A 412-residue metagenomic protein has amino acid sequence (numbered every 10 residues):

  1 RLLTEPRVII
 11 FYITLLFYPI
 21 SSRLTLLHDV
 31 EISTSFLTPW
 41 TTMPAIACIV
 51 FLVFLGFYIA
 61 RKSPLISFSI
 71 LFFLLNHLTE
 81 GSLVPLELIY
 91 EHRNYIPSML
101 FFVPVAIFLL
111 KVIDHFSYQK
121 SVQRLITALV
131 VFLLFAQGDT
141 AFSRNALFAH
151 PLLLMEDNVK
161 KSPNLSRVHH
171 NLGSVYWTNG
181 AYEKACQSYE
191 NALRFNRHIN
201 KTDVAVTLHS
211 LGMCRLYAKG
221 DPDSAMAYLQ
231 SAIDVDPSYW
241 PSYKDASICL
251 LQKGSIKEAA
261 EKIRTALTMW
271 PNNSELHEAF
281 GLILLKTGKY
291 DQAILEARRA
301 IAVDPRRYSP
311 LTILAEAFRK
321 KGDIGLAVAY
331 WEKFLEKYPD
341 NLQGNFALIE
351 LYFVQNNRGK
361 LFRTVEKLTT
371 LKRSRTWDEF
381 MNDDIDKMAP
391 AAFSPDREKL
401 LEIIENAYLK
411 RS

Functional and structural regions predicted by a protein language model:
R1-A60, H77-S98, A106-D114, A136-R167: Membrane-interface amphipathic/re-entrant loop segments adjacent to transmembrane helices in multi-pass membrane
V105-L129: Membrane-interface junctions at the ends of membrane-embedded or membrane-associated helices
K161, F195-I199, V235, M269 (+3 more regions): Structural marker of alpha-solenoid helical repeat scaffolds
S166-R167, N200-V206, W240-P241, S274-E275 (+2 more regions): Helix-start (N-cap) detector for alpha-helical repeat units in TPR-like alpha-solenoids, especially tetratricopeptide
W177, H209, L216-Y217, K244 (+5 more regions): Position-specific recognition of the canonical hydrophobic site in helix A of tetratricopeptide repeat
K360-S412: Terminal, low-structured helical/coil segments at or just beyond the last alpha-helical repeat
